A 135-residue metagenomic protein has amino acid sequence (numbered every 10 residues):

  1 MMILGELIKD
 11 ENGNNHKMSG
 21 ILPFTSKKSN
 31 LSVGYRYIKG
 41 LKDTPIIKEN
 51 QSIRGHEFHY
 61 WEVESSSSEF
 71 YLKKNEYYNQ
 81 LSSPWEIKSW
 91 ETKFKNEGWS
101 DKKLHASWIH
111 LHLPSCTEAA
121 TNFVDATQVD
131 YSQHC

Functional and structural regions predicted by a protein language model:
M1-P45: Cysteine-nucleophile active-site neighborhood
S26-C135: Amide-donor transfer/coupling interface in amidating biosynthetic enzymes
